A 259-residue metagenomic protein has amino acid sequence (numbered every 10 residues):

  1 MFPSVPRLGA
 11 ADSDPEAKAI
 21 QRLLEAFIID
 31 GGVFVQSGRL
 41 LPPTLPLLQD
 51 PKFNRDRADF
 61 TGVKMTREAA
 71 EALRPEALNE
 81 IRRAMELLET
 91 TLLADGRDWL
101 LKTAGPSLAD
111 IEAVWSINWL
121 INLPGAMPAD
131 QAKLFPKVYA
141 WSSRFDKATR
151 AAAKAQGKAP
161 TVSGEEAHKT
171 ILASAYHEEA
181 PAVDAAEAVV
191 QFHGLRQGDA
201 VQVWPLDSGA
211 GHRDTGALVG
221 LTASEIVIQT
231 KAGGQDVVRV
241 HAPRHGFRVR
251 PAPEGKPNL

Functional and structural regions predicted by a protein language model:
M1-D59, L195, P205, G209-T215 (+2 more regions): GST-like domain detector, emphasizing the conserved glutathione-binding G-site in the N-terminal thioredoxin-like
V5-E16, A94-G105, Q131-A132, A151-K158: Intrinsically disordered, low-complexity coil segments
I28-W141: GST-like fold's C-terminal all-alpha helical module
K133-A188: Catalytic cores of secreted or luminal carbohydrate-active enzymes
E187-V189, R213-D214: Eukaryotic intrinsically disordered and solvent-exposed regulatory patches
G198-D199: Loop/turn positions that initiate beta-strands
Q202: ATP/nucleoside-binding phosphotransfer catalytic cores, i.e., glycine-rich phosphate-binding loops
